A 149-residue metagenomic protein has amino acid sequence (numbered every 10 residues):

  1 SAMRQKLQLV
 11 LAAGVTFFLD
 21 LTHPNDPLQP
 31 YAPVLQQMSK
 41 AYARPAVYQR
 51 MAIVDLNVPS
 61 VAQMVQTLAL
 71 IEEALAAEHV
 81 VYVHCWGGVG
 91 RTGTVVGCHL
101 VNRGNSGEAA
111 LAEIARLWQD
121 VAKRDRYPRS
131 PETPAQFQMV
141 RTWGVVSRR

Functional and structural regions predicted by a protein language model:
S1-V80, R103-P134: Cysteine-based protein phosphatase catalytic domain of the PTP/DSP
T22, V96, G144: Short, flexible helix/strand-to-coil boundary loops that buttress conserved ligand/catalytic motifs in alpha/beta
E78-V101: A phosphate-binding catalytic loop at a beta-strand-loop-alpha-helix junction that coordinates phosphoryl groups
Q138-T142: C-terminal "cap" of GNAT-fold acetyltransferases
V145-R149: Short, basic, low-complexity termini and linkers enriched in Ser/Thr/Gly/Pro that act as targeting/leader peptides
